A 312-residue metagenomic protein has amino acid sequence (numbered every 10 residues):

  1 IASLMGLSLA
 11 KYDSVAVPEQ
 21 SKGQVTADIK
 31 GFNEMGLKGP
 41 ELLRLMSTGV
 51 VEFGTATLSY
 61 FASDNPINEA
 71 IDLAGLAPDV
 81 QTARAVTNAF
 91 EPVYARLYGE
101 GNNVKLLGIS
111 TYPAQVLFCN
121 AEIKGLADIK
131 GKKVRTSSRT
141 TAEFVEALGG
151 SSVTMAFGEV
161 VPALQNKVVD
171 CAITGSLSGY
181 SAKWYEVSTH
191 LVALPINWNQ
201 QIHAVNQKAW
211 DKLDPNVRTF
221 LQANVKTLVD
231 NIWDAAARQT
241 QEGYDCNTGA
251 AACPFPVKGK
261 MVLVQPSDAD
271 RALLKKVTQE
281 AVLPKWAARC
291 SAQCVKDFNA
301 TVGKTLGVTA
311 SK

Functional and structural regions predicted by a protein language model:
I1-Q81, G99-K312: N-terminal secretory/targeting leader peptides
P78-Y98: A gly/proline- and charged-residue-enriched helix-loop-helix capping module
